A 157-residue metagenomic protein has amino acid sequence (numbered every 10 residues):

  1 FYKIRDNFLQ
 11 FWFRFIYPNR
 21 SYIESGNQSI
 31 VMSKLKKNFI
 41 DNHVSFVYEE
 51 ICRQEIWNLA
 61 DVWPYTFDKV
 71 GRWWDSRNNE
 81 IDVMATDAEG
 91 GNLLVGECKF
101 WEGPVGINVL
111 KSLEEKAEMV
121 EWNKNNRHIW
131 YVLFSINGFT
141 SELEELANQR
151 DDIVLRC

Functional and structural regions predicted by a protein language model:
F1-E80: Accessory nucleic acid-recognition modules appended to NTPase machines
L9, F100-G103, N137-T140: Conserved nucleotide-binding/hydrolysis micro-motifs of P-loop NTPases
S21-I23, P64-Y65, E80-D82, G91-V95 (+2 more regions): Extended hydrophobic-aromatic, low-complexity segments
I56, I81-A85, E89-E102, L113-E115 (+1 more regions): Conserved catalytic cores of phosphodiester-cleaving nucleases, focusing on short active-site segments
V70-D75, G96-N108: Acidic/glycine-enriched edge-of-secondary-structure segments
E102-E114, S141-L143: Active-site-adjacent loop/helix micro-motif of nuclease/hydrolase catalytic cores
K111-N125: Short, basic/hydrophobic alpha-helical segments
N125-C157: Domain-level recognition of nuclease-like catalytic cores that cleave nucleotide substrates
